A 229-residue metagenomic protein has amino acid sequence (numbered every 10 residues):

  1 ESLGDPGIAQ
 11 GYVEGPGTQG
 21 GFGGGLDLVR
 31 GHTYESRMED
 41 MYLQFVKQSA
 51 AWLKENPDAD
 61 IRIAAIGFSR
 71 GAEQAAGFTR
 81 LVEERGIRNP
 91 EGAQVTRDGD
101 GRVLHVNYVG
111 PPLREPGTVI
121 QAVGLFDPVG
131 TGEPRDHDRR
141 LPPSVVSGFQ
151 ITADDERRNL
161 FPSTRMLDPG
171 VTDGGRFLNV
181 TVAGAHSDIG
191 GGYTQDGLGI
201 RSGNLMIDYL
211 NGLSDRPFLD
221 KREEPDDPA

Functional and structural regions predicted by a protein language model:
E1-A229: Active-site- or binding-pocket-proximal scaffold segments within functional domains
